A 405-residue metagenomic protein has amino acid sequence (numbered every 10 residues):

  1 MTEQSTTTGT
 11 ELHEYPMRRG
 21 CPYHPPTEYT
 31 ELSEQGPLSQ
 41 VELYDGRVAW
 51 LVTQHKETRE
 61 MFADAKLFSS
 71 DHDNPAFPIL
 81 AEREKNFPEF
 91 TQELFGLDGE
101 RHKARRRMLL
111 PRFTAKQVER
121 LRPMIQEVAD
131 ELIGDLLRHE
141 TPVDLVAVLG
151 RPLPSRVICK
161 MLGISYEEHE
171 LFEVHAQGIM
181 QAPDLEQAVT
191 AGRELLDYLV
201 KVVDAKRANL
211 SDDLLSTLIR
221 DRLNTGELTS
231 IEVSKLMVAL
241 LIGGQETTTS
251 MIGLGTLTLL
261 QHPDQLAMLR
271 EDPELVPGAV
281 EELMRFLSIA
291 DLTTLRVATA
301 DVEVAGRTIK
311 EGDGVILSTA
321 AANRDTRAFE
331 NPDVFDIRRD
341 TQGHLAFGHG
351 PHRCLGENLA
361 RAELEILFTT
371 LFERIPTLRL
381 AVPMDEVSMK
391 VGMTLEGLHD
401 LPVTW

Functional and structural regions predicted by a protein language model:
M1-W405: Cytochrome P450
